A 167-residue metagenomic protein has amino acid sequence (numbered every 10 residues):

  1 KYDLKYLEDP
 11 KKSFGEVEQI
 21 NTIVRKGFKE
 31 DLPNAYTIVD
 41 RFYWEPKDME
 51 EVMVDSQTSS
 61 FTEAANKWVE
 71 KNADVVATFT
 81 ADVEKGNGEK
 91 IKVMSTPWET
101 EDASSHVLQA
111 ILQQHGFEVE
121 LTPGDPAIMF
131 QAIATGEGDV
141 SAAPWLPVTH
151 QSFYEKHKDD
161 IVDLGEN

Functional and structural regions predicted by a protein language model:
Y2-E16, D159-N167: Short beta-strand->loop
E18-L32, I38, V54: A bilobed periplasmic-binding-protein/Venus flytrap-type ligand-binding module shared by bacterial periplasmic
R25-K29, W44-P46, D159-N167: A conserved helix-loop-strand patch within extracytoplasmic ligand-binding domains of the periplasmic binding
K29-P33, Y43, S59, E63 (+2 more regions): Soluble non-cytosolic domains of exported or imported proteins
V39, N87-T100, F117-T122: Short, well-ordered beta-strand elements
F42-E70, D74-V75: Periplasmic-binding protein-like
E70-V93, Q113: Immediate post-signal peptide segment of exported/extracytoplasmic ligand-binding proteins
E99-N167: Short, glycine-/small- and polar/acidic-enriched structural segments that line small-molecule recognition paths
